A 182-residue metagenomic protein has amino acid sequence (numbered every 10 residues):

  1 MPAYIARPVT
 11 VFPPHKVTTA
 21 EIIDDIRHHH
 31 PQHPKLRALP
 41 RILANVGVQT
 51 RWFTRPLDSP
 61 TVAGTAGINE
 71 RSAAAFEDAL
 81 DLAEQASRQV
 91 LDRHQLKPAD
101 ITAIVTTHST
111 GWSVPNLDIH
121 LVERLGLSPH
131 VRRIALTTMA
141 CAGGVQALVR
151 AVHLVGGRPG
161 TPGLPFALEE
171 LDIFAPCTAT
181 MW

Functional and structural regions predicted by a protein language model:
M1-R41, R132, G143-W182: Conserved beta-strand-centric core segments of catalytic alpha/beta enzyme folds
M1-T102: Conserved active-site "lid/cap" helical segment
R37, T65-E70, A86, L127-T138 (+1 more regions): Short, surface-exposed, charge-dense and proline/glycine-enriched linear segments
F53, V62-A63, H108-T161: Conserved catalytic cysteine-centered active-site region of acyl-thioester-dependent Claisen-condensing enzymes
A75-E77, H108-T110, A167-D172: N-terminal start-of-chain detector that recognizes signal peptides and the immediate post-cleavage beginning
D100-T102, D118, E169: Acidic side chains
T102-H108: Short glycine-rich or small-residue beta-strand-to-loop segments that form or flank ligand, phosphate, metal/Fe-S
